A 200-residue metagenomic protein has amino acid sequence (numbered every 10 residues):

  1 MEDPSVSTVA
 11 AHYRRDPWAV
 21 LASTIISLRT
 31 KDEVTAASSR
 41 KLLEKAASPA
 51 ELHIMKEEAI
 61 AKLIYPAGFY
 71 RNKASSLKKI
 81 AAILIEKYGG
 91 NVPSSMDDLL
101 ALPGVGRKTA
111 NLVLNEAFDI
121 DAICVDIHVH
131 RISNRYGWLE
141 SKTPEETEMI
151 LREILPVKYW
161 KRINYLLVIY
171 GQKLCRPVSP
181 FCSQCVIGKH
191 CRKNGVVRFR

Functional and structural regions predicted by a protein language model:
M1-S94, K158-Y159, L166-R200: N-terminal polyanion-binding entry modules of DNA glycosylases/AP lyases and select other DNA-binding proteins
V20-I26, L77-I83, V92-G137, T147-I150 (+1 more regions): Catalytic DNA-binding helix-loop module of base-excision-repair DNA glycosylases/AP lyases
T30, R71, R107-T109, A122 (+2 more regions): Short, flexible micro-motifs
E57-E58, R107, I127, V157: Alpha-helix N-capping/helix-start residues
A117, S133-G137, L155, Y159 (+1 more regions): Short leucine-rich amphipathic alpha-helical surface patches
I127, K142-E145, V186-I187: Short, charged hinge/linker segments at domain and secondary-structure junctions
S141-K158: Pocket-forming structural segment of enzyme catalytic cores
